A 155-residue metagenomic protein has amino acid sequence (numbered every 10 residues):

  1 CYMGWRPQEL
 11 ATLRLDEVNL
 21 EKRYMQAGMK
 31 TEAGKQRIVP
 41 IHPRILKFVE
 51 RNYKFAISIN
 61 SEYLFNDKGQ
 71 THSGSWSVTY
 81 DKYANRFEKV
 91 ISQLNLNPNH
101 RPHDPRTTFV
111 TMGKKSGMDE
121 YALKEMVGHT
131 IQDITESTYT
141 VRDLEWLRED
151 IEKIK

Functional and structural regions predicted by a protein language model:
M3, V39, F55-N60, S73-S75 (+2 more regions): Short, basic (Lys/Arg/His-rich) helix/loop patches that form interaction surfaces in the mid-to-C-terminal regions
M3-R51: Conserved tyrosine-mediated DNA breakage-rejoining catalytic core shared by Y-recombinases
Q8, D81, Y121: Key DNA-contact positions within bacterial/archaeal DNA-binding proteins
L10, A84-F87, M126, D150-I154: Residue-level detection of beta-strand scaffold positions
Q26, L64-F65, F87, V110 (+1 more regions): Bulky hydrophobic/aromatic "packing anchor" residues in well-ordered structure
G28-G34, V127-K153: Catalytic-site neighborhood detector that most strongly recognizes the C-terminal catalytic loop/helix of tyrosine
T31-R51, N60-K89: C-terminal catalytic core of Y-nucleophile DNA break-rejoin enzymes
